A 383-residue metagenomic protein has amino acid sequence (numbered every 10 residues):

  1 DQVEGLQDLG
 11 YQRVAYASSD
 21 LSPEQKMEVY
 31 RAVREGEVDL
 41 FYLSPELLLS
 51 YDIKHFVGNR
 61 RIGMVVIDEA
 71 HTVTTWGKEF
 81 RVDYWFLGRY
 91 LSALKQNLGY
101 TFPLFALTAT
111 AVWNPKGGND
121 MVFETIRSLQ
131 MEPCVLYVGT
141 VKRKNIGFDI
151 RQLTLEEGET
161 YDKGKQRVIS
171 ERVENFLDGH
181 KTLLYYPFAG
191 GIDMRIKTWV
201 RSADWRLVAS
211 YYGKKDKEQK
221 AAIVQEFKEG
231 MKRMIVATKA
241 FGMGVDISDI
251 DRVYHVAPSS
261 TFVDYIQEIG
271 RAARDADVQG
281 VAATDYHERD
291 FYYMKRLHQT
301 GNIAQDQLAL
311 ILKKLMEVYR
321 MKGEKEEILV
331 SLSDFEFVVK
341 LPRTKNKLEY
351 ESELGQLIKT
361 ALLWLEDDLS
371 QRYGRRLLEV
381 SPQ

Functional and structural regions predicted by a protein language model:
D1-G10, Y16-Q25, S44-L49, T110-G117 (+1 more regions): Conserved Walker A/P-loop ATP-binding site and its immediately adjacent core in helicase/helicase-like ATPase domains
G10-L21, E132-V138, A203-K217: Conserved RecA-like helicase motor-core motifs
L21-M64, T74-K78: Conserved helix/coil segment N-terminal to the catalytic DExD/H
L48-L49, T72-E79, W113-N114, G244 (+2 more regions): Catalytic P-loop NTPase motifs of RecA-like helicase/translocase cores
G58-N59, G63-M64, H71-V138: Post-DEXD/H (motif II) to motif III coupling segment of the RecA-like Helicase ATP-binding lobe
E132-K197: Conserved interdomain linker/interface between the two RecA-like ATPase lobes of SF2 helicase motors
G158, E174-F241, V245-Q383: C-terminal helicase lobe
